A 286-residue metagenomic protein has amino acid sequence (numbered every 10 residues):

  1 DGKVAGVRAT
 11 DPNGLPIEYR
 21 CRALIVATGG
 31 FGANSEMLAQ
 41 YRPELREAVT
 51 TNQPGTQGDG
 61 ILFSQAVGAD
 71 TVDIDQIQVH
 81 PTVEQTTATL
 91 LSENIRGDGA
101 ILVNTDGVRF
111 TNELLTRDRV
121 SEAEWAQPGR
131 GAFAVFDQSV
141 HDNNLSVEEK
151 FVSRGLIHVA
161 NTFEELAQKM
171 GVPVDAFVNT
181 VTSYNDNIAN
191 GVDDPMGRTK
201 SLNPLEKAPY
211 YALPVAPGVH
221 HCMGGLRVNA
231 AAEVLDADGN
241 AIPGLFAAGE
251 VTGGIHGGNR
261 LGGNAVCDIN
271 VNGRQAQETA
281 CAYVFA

Functional and structural regions predicted by a protein language model:
D1-V4: A conserved short coil-to-beta-strand element within the FAD-binding core of flavoproteins
P12-L15, Y19-E84, N272-Q275: Glycine-rich loop(s) and the adjacent beta-strand/alpha-helix scaffold that form part
R42-T50, K150-S153, N259-N264: Short glycine-enriched, charge-decorated loop/helix-capping segments at active-site entrances that position
Q57, I61-V174: An anion/pyrophosphate-binding glycine-rich loop and adjacent beta-alpha core in soluble alpha-beta enzymes
G60-D70, M170-P173, V178-V181, D268-A286: Internal hydrophobic alpha-helix adjacent to the cofactor/substrate pocket in enzyme cavities
V79-E84, G97, D118-R119, P217-M223 (+1 more regions): Glycine-rich phosphate/pyrophosphate-binding beta-alpha loops
A176-N259: A glycine-rich dinucleotide-binding beta-alpha-beta segment and adjacent secondary-structure elements that constitute
